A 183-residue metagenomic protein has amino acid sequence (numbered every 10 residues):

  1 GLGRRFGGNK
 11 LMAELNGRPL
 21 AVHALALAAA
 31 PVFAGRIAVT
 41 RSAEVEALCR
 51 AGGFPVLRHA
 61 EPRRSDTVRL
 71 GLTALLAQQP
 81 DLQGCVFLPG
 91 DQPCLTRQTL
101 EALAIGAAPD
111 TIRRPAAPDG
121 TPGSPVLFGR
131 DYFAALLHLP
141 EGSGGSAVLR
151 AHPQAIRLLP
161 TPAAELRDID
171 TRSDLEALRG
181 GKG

Functional and structural regions predicted by a protein language model:
G1-A43: N-terminal glycine-rich phosphate-binding loop and ensuing alpha1 helix
E14, C94, L127, D168-I169: Short aromatic/basic micro-patch
F33-L70: Short, surface-exposed acidic-centric catalytic microdomains
A34-R36, Q83-G84, A155: Residues at the starts of beta-strands that form the adenosine-phosphate
A47, T99, G106-P109, L175-G183: SAM-dependent methyltransferases
E61-H138: Conserved beta-loop-beta/alpha segment of the NTase-like Rossmann-fold superfamily that binds/positions NTPs
H138-G183: Conserved alpha/beta core of the MobA/IspD/sugar-nucleotide pyrophosphorylase nucleotidyltransferase superfamily
